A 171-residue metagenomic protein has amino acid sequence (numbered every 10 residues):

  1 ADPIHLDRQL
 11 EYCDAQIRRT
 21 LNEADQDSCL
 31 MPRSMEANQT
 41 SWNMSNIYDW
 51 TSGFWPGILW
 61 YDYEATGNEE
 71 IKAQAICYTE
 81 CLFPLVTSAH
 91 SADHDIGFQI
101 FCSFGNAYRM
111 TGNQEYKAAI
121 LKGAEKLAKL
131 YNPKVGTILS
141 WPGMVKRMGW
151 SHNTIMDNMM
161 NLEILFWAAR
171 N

Functional and structural regions predicted by a protein language model:
A1-N171: Glycan-recognition and catalytic cores of secretory/periplasmic carbohydrate-active enzymes
